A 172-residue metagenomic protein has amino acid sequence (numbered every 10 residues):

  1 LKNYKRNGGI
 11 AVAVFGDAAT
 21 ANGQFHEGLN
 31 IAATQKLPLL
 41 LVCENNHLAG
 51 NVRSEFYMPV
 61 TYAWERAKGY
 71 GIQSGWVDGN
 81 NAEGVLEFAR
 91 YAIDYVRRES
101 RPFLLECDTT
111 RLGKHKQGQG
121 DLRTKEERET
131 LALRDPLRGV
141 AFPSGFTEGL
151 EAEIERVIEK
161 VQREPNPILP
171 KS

Functional and structural regions predicted by a protein language model:
L1-R163: Glycine-rich ThDP/TPP pyrophosphate-binding loop and its adjacent helix/strand module within ThDP-dependent enzymes
K160-S172: C-terminal intrinsically disordered, low-complexity extensions immediately downstream of enzyme catalytic cores
